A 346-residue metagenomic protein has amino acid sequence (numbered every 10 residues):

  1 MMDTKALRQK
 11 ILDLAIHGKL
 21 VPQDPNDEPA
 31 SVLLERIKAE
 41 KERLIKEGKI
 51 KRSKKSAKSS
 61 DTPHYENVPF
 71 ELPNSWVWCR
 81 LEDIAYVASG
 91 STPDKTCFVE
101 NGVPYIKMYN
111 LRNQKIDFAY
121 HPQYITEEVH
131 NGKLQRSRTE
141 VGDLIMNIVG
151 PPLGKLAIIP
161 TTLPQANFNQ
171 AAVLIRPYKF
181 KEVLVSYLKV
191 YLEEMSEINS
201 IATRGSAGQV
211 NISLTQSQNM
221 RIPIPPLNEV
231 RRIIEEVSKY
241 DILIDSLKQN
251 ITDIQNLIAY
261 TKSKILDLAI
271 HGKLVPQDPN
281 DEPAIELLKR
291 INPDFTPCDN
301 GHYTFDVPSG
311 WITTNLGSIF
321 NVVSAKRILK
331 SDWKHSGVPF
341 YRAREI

Functional and structural regions predicted by a protein language model:
M1-P25, S31-V32, E42, I50 (+2 more regions): Short amphipathic coiled-coil heptad-repeat segments
K10, K19, H64-S91, L227 (+3 more regions): Non-catalytic DNA-recognition/assembly elements of restriction-modification systems
I16, W76-V77, L184, L188 (+2 more regions): Amphipathic alpha-helical segments
K46, P63, V77-I116, H130-L134 (+1 more regions): Low-complexity, Lys/Gly-biased intrinsically disordered segments
T92-P93, R112-I125, L144-N147, P151-F168 (+4 more regions): Short, ligand-facing micro-motifs at secondary-structure edges
C97, P104, Y191-I222: Specificity-determining recognition surfaces
T139-E140: Short, well-ordered loop/turn sites that connect or cap secondary structure elements
P152, Q165-V173, S186, G205-P225: A short glycine-rich beta-alpha junction/loop motif
